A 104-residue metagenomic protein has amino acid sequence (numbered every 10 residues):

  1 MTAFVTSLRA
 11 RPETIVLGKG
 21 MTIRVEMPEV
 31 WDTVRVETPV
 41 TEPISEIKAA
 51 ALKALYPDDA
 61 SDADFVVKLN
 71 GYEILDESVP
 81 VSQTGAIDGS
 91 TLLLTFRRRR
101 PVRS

Functional and structural regions predicted by a protein language model:
M1-S104: Ubiquitin system architectures
